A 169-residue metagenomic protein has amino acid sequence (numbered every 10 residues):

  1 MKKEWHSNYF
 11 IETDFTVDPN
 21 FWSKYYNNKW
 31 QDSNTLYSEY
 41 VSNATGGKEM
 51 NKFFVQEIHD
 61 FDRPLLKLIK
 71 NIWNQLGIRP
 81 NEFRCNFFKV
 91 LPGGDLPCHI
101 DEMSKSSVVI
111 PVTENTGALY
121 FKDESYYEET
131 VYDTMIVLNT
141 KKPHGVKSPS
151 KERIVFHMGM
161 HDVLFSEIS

Functional and structural regions predicted by a protein language model:
M1-R79: Non-heme Fe(II)/2-oxoglutarate
L66-L76, P80-C98, V108: Internal catalytic-core helix/loop-beta-alpha segment that presents or stabilizes conserved functional determinants
K89-L91, D101-G117, G159: Short, conserved beta-strand element in jelly-roll/cupin
L91-G94, K141, K151: Tight coil/turn sites that cap or link beta-strands
L96-E102, F121, K147-S148: Short histidine-centered beta-strand/loop micro-motifs that create catalytic or ligand/metal-coordination sites
S106-V112, M135-V137, K151-I168: A short hydrophobic beta-strand segment most commonly corresponding to one strand of the jelly-roll/cupin
V112-V131: A short beta-strand-loop-beta hairpin characteristic of the jelly-roll/cupin
E128-H144, P149: Conserved metal-binding segment of the jelly-roll/cupin
